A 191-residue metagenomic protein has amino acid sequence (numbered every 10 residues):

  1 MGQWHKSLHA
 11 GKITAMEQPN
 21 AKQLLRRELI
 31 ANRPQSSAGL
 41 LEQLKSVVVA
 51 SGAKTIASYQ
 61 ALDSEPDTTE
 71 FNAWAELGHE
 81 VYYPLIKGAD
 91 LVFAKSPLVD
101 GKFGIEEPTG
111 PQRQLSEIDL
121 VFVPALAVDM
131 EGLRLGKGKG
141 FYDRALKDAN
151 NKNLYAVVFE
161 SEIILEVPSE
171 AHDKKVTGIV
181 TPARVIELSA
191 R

Functional and structural regions predicted by a protein language model:
W4, L8-L24, A31, S116-V121 (+2 more regions): Surface-exposed, charge/polar-rich loops and edge strands
G11-Q112: N-terminal active-site beta-alpha-beta segment that forms phosphate/nucleotide-binding and substrate-recognition loops
V48, G52, S58, I118-F122 (+1 more regions): Residue-level signal for well-ordered alpha-helical segments
A53-I56, F93-K95, L126-D129, A149-L154: N-terminal start-of-chain detector that recognizes signal peptides and the immediate post-cleavage beginning
Q60, L85, E107, A125 (+2 more regions): Short, structured patches in soluble enzyme cores that scaffold and shape functional sites
A61-S64, L126-M130: Short glycine-rich anion-binding loops that position phosphate/pyrophosphate groups of nucleotides and phosphorylated
G138: Short polar/charged helix/loop
